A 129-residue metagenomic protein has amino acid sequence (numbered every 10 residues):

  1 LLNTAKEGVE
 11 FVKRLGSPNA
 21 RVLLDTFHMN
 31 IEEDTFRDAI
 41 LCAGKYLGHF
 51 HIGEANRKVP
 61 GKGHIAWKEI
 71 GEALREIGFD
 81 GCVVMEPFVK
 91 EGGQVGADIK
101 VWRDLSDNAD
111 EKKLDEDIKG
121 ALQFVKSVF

Functional and structural regions predicted by a protein language model:
L2-L24, H28-F129: Histidine-acidic metal/acid-base catalytic patches
